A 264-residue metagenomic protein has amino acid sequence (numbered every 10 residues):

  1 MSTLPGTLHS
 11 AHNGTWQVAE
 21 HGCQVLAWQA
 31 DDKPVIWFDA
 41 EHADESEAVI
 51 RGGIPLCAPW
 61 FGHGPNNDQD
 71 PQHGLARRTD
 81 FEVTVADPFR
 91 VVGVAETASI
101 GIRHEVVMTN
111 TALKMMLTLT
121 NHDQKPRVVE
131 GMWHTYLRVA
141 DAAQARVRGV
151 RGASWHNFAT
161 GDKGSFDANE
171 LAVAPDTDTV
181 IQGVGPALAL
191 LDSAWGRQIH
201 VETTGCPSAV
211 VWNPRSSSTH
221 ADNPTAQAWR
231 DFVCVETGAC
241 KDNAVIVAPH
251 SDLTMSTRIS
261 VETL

Functional and structural regions predicted by a protein language model:
M1-R51, P186-C206, P249-L264: Beta-strand-rich N-terminal accessory domains
Q17, E82, R90-V92, R103-E105 (+4 more regions): Beta-strand secondary-structure signal
E45-S46, R103-V106, D242-V247: Beta-strand-rich interaction surfaces with strong enrichment in secreted/lumenal proteins
S46-V49, C57, D192-C234: Glycine-rich active-site loops that engage anionic ligands at enzyme catalytic sites
Q69-N110: Extended, loop-rich substrate-binding clefts of extracytoplasmic carbohydrate-active enzymes
A95-T135, V139: Acidic, contiguous internal or C-terminal segments within carbohydrate-active enzymes that form a structured patch used
P126-V128, Y136-A209: Active-site/ligand-binding surface loops and adjacent short beta/alpha elements that line catalytic pockets across
R215-L264: C-terminal appended segment following the main domain
